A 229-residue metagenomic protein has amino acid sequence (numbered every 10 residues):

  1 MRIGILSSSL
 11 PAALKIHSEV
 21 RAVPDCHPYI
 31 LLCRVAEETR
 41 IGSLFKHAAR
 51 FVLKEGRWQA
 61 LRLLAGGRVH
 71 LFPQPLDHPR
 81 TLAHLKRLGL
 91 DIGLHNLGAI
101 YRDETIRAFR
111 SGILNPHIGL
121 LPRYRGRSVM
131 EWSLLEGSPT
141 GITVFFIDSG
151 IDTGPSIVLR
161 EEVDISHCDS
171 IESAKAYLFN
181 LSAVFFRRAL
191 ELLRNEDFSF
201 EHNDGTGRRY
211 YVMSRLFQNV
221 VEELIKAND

Functional and structural regions predicted by a protein language model:
M1-D229: One-carbon transfer enzymes
